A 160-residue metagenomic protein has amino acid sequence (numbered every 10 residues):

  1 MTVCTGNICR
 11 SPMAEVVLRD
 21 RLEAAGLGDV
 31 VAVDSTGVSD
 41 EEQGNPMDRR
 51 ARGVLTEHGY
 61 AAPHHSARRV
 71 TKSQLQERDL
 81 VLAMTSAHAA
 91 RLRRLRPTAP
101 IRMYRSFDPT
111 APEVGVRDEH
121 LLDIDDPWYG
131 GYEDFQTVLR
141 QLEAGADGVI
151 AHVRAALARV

Functional and structural regions predicted by a protein language model:
M1-V160: Short polar/charged helix/loop
